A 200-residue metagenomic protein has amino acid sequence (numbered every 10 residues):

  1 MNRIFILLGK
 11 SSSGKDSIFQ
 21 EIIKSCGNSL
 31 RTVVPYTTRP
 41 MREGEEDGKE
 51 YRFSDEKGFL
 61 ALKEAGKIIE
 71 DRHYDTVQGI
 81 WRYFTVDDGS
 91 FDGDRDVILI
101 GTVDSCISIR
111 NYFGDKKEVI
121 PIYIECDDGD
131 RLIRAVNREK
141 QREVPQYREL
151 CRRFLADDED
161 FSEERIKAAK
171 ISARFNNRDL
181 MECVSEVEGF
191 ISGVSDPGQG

Functional and structural regions predicted by a protein language model:
L7: Hydrophobic anchor at the beta1->P-loop junction of P-loop NTPases
K10: P-loop (Walker A) phosphate-binding loop of NTP-binding proteins
S13: ATP-binding Walker
D16: Walker A/P-loop
K24-T32: Post-Walker A helix-loop "phosphate-sensing" segment adjacent to the P-loop in P-loop NTPases
T37-V97, G101-S105: ATP-dependent small-molecule kinase phosphotransfer cores that center on conserved nucleotide phosphate-binding segments
D96-T102, D115-E139: Conserved phosphate-donor/acceptor-positioning beta-strand/loop module used by diverse small-molecule
K140-F190: Small-molecule kinase domains that catalyze NTP-dependent phosphoryl transfer to phosphate-bearing small molecules
